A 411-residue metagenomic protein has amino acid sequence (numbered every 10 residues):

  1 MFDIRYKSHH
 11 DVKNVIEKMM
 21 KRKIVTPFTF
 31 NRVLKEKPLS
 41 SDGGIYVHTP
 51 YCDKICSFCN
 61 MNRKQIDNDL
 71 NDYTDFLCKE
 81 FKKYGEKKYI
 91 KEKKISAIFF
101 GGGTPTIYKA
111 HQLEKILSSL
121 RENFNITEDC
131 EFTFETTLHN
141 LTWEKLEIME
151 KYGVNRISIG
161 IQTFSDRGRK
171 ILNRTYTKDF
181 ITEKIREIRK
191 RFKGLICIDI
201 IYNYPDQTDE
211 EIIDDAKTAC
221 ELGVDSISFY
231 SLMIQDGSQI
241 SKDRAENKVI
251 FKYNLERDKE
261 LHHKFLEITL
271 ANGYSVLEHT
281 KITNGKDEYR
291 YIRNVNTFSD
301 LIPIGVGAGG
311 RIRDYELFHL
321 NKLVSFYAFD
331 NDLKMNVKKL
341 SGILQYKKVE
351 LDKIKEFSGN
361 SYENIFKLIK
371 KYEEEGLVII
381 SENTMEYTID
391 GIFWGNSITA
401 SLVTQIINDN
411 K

Functional and structural regions predicted by a protein language model:
M1-G43, K54, K91: Flexible, acidic/Gly-rich N-terminal and inter-domain linker regions that tether and position cofactor-handling modules
L39-D75: Canonical Radical SAM [4Fe-4S] cluster-binding loop centered on the CxxxCxxC motif and its immediate flanking residues
K64-K87, S96-G359: C-terminal scaffold of the Radical SAM
G359-E373: Short amphipathic alpha-helical interaction segments
E373-N383: A short, conserved structural fragment
T384-T388: Minor-groove-contacting beta-hairpin "wing" of winged helix-turn-helix DNA-binding domains
I392-K411: Short, amphipathic alpha-helical interaction segments positioned at domain boundaries
